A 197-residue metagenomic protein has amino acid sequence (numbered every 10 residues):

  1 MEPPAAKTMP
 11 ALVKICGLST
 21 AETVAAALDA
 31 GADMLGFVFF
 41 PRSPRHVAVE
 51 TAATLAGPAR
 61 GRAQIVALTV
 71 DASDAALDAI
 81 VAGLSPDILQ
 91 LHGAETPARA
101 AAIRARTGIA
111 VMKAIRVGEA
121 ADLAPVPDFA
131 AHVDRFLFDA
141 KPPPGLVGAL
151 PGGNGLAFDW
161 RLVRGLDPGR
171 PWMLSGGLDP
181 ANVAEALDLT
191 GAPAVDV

Functional and structural regions predicted by a protein language model:
E2-D196: Conserved N-terminal beta1-alpha1 strand-loop-helix module at the mouth
